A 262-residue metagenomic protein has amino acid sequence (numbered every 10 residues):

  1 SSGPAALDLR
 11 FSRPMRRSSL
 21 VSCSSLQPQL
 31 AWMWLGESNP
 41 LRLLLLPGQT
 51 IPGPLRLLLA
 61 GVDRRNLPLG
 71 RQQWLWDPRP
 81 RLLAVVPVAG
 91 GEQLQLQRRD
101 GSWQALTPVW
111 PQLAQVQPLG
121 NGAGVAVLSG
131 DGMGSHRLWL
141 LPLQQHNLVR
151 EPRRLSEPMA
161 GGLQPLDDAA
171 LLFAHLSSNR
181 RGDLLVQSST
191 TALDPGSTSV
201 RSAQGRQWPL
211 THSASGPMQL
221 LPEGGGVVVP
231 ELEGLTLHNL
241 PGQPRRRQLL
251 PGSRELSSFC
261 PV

Functional and structural regions predicted by a protein language model:
S1-G91, L96-R181, L193-D194, R206-E223 (+1 more regions): Acidic, low-complexity Ser/Thr/Gly/Pro-rich repeat segments typical of extracellular/periplasmic and surface-exposed
Q187-S189, S197-T198: A mid-sequence interfacial segment
V200-Q204: N-terminal leader/presequence regions that precede the main folded/catalytic core
